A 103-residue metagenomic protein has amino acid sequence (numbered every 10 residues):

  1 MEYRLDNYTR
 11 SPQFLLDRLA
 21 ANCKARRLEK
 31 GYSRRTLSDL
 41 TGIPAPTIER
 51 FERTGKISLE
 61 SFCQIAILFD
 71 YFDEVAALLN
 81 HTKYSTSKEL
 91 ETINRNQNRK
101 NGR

Functional and structural regions predicted by a protein language model:
E2-L28: A short, Lys/Arg-rich alpha-helix, primarily the initiator
A21-L37, R95-R103: Short basic helix-loop element that most often maps to the first helix and adjoining turn of HTH DNA-binding modules
C23, R34, A45, L59-F62: Helix-turn-helix DNA-binding elements, focusing on the entry/boundary residues of the two helices that contact DNA
R26, L40, F51, L78: Residues in the recognition helix of alpha-helical DNA-binding motifs
G31-E49: Short alpha-helical DNA-recognition segment
T54-L68: Short, basic-rich loop-to-helix N-cap that marks the start of a DNA-contacting helix
F72-D73: Short, charged/polar surface micro-motifs in flexible loops or helix N-caps
A76-R103: Short, charged recognition helix plus adjacent turn of helix-turn-helix-like nucleic-acid-binding domains
